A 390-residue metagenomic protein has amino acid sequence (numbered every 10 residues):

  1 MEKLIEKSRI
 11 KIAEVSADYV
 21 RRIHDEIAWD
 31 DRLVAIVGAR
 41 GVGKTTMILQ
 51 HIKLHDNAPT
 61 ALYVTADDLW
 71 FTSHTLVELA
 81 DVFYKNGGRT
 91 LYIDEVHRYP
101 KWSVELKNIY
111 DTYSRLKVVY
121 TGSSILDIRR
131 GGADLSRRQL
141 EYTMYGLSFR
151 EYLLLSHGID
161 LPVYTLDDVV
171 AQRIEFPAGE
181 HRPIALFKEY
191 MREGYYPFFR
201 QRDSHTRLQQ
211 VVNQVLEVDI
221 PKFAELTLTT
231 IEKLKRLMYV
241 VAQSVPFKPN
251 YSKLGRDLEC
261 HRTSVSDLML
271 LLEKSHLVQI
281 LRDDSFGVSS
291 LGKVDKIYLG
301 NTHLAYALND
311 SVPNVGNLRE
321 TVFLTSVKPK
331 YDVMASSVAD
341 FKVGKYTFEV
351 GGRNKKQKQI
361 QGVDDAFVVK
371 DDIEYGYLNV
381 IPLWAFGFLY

Functional and structural regions predicted by a protein language model:
M1-E26: N-terminal pre-Walker A segment at the start of P-loop NTPase domains
E2-K3, K7-K11, S123, R130-M238: Interdomain motor-coupling "hinge/lid" segment immediately C-terminal to the ATP-binding subdomain of NTP-driven enzymes
I36: Hydrophobic anchor at the beta1->P-loop junction of P-loop NTPases
K44-T45: Conserved lysine of the Walker
A58-T90: Short glycine-rich substrate-engagement loop in P-loop NTPases that contacts/grips substrate
Y92, K117-S123: Structural recognition of the conserved hydrophobic beta-strand(s) that form the central parallel beta-sheet of P-loop
Y196-A339: Accessory nucleic acid-recognition modules appended to NTPase machines
F323, V327, F341-K356: Conserved catalytic cores of phosphodiester-cleaving nucleases, focusing on short active-site segments
